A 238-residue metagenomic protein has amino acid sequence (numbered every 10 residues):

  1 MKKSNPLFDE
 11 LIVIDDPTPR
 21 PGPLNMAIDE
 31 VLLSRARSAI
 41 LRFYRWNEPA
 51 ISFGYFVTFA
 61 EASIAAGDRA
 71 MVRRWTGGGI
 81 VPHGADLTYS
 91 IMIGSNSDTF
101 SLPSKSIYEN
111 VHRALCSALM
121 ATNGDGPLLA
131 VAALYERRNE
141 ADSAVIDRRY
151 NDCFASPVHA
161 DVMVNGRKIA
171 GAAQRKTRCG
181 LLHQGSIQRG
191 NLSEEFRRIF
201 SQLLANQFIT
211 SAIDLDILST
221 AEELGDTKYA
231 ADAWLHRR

Functional and structural regions predicted by a protein language model:
K2-A66, A70-R74, I80, S90 (+1 more regions): Active-site loop/lid in soluble adenylation, ligation, and acyl-transfer enzymes
K3, G79-A85, R148, Q174-C179: Short glycine/proline-enriched loop/turn "hinge" motifs that connect secondary-structure elements and lie
D15-T18, N151-C179, Q184: Short terminal or interdomain "cap/linker" segment that borders an active site or interface and mediates
E48, A66, P82-D86, P157 (+1 more regions): Short connector loops at helix/strand junctions that flank enzyme active sites, especially segments positioning acidic
R69, S95-R113, V162, A172 (+2 more regions): Helix-start/capping segments and mature chain N-termini
G79, H83-D98: Residues forming anionic-ligand binding surfaces in small-molecule and nucleic-acid pockets of primarily soluble enzymes
H112-D147, D152, Q174-R238: Long, positively charged amphipathic alpha-helical accessory segments at protein N-termini or as interdomain linkers
